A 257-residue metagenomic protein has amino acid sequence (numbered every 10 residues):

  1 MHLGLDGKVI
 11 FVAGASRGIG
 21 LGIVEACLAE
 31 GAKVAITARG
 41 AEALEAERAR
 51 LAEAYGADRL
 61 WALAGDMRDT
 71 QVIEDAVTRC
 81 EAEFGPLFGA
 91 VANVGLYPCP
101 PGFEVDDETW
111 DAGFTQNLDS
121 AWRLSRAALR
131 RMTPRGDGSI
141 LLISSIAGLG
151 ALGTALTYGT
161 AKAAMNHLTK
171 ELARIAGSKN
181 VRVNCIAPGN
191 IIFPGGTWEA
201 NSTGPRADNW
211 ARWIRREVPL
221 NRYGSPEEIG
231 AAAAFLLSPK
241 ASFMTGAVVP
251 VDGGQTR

Functional and structural regions predicted by a protein language model:
V9, S16-G18: Conserved glycine-rich cofactor-binding loop
P101-F114, W210, I214: Substrate-binding pocket helix/loop in short-chain dehydrogenase/reductase
S125, A161: Active-site helix of classical SDR
R130, R174-I175, S242: Alpha-helical segment proximal to the catalytic Tyr-Lys
S145: Residue(s) in the substrate-gating loop at a strand-loop-helix junction that position the organic substrate next
G177, R182, M244-G246: Short, small/polar-rich loop/turn modules that mediate ligand/substrate recognition or access, typified
R222-V251, T256: C-terminal substrate-recognition "lid" of short-chain dehydrogenase/reductases
